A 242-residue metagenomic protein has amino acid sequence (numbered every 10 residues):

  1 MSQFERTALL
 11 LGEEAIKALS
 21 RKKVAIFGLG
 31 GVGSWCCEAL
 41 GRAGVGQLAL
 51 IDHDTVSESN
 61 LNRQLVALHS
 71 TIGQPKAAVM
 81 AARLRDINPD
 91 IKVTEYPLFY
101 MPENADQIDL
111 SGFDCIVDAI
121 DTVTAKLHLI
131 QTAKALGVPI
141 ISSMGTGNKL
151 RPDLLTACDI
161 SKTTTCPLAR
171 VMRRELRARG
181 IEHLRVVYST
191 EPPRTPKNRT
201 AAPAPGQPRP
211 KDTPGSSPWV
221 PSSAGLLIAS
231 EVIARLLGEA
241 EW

Functional and structural regions predicted by a protein language model:
M1-A25: N-terminal charged helix/coil linker that caps or initiates catalytic domains
I26-G28, I51: Conserved N-terminal Rossmann-fold NAD(P)-binding element of oxidoreductases
V32: Hydrophobic/small residue at the entry helix of a nucleotide-binding pocket
R42-Q47, A135: Conserved S-adenosyl-L-methionine
V45-N88: Glycine-rich phosphate-binding loop and adjoining beta1-alpha1-beta2 segment of Rossmann-like nucleotide-binding folds
P97-A105: Conserved SAM/SAH-binding loop
I108-F113, I120, A125, A135 (+4 more regions): Glycine-rich phosphate/adenylate-binding loop
